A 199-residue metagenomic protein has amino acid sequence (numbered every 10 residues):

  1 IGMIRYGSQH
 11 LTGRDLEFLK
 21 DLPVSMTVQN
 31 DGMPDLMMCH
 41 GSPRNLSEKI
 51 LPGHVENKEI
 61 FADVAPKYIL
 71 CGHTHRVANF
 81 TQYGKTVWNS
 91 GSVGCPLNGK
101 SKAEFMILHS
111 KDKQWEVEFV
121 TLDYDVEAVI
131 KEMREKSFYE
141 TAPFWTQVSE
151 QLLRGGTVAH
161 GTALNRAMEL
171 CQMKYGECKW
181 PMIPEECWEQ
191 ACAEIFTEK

Functional and structural regions predicted by a protein language model:
I1-V28, M33-D35, N45, L51-A65: Active-site neighborhood of divalent metal-dependent phosphoester bond hydrolases
L22-S25, T74, S92-C95: Glycine-rich, charged/polar anion/phosphate-binding loops that engage phosphate groups from diverse ligands
S25-V28, V77-T81, E104-L108: Short beta-strand scaffold segments in enzyme catalytic cores
Q29, C39, E118-V120: Beta-strand residues in well-ordered beta-sheet regions across diverse protein folds
C39, Y68-H75, V87-G91: Active-site neighborhood of phospho(di)ester-bond hydrolases with catalytic His/Asp-centered motifs
R44-L46, L70-T81, C95-K100: Active-site environment of divalent metal-dependent phosphoester hydrolases
K67-Y68, E116: Short active-site oxyanion
Y83-S90, G94-K199: Acidic, His/Gly-rich catalytic cores of divalent-metal-dependent hydrolytic chemistry
